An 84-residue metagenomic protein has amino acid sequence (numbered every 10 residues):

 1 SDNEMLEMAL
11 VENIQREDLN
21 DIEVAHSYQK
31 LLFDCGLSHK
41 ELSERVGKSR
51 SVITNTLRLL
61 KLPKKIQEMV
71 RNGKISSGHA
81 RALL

Functional and structural regions predicted by a protein language model:
S1-D21, M69: A short, basic-hydrophobic beta/loop patch
L19-L84: Amphipathic alpha-helical extensions and coiled-coil-like segments
